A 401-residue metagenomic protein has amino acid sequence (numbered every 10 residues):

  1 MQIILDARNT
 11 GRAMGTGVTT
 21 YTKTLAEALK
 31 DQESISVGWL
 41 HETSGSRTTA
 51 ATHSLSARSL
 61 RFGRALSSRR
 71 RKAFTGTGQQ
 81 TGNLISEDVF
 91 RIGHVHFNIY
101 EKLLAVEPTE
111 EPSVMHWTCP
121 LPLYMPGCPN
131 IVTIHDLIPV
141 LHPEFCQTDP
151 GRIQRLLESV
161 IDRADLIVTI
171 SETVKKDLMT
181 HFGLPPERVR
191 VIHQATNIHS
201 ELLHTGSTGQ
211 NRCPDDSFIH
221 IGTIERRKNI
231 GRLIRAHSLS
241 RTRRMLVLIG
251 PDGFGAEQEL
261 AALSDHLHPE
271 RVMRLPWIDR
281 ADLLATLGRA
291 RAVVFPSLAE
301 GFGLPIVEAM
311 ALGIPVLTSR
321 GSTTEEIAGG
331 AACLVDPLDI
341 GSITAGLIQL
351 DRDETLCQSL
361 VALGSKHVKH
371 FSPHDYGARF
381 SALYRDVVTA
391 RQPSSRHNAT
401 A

Functional and structural regions predicted by a protein language model:
M1-A401: Carbohydrate transferase catalytic cores enriched for Leloir-type hexosyltransferases
